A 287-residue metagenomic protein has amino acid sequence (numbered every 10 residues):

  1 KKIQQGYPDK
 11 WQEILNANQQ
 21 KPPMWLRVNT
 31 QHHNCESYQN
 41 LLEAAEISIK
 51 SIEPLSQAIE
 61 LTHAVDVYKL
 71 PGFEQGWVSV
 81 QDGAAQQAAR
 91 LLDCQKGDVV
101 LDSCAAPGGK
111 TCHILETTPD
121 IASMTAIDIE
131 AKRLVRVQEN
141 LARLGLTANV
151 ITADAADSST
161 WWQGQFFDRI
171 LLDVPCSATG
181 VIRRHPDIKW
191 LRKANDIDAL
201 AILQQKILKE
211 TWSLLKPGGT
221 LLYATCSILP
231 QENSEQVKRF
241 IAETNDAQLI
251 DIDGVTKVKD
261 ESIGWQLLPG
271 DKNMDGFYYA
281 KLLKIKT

Functional and structural regions predicted by a protein language model:
K1-T287: S-adenosylmethionine
